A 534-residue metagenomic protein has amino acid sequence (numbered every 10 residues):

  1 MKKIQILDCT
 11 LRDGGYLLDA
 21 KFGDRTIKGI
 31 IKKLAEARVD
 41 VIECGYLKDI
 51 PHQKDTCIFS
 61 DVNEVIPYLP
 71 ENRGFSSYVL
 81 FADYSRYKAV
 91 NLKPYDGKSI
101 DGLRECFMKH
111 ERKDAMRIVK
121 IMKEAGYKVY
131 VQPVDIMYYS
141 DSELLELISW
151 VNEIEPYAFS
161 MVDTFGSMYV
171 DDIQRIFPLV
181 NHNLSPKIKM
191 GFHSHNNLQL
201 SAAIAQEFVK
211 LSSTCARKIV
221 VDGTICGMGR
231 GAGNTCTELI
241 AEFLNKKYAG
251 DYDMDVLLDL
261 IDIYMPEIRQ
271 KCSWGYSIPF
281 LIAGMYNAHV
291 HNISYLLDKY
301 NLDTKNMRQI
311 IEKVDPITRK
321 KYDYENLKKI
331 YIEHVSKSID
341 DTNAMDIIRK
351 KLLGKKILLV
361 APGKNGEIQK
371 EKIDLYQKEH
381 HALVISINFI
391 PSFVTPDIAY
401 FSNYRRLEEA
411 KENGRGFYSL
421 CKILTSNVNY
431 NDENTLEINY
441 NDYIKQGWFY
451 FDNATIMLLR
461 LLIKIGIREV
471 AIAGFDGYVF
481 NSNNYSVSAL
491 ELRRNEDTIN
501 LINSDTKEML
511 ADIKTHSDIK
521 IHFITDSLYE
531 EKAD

Functional and structural regions predicted by a protein language model:
M1-N343: Catalytic cores and adjacent flexible loops of soluble metabolic enzymes that perform enolate/carbanion chemistry on
D340-D534: Metal-ion/cofactor- or nucleotide/acyl-coenzyme-handling active-site neighborhoods
